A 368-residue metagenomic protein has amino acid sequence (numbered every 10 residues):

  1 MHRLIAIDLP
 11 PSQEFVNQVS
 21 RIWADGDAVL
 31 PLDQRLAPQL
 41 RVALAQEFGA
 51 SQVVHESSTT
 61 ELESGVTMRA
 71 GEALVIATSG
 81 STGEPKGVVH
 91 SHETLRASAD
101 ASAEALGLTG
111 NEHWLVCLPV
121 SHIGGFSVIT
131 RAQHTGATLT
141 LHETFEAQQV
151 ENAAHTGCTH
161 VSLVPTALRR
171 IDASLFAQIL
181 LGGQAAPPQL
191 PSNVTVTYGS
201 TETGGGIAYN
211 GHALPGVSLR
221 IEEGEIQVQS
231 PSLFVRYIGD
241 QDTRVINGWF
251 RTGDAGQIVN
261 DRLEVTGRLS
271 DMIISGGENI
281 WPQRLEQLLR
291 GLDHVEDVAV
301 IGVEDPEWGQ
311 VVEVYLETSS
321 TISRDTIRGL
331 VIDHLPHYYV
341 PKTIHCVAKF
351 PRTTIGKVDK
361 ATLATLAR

Functional and structural regions predicted by a protein language model:
M1-L36, V116-P119, N279: Conserved AMP-binding/adenylate-forming
P10, E61-A77, E84, G107-H113 (+1 more regions): Conserved pre-ATP/AMP-binding loop-to-beta segment of ANL
Q46-V54, K86-R170: AMP-binding/adenylate-forming
E72-G87, Q184, G199-E202: Conserved adenylation A10 loop of the ANL superfamily
H160-L163, A167-A213, S218-R220: Gly/Ser/Thr-rich phosphate-binding loop
A213, E222-G248, Q257, E278-I280: Conserved ATP/PPi-binding loop(s) of AMP-dependent carboxylate-activating enzymes
S230, A255-Y339: AMP-binding/adenylate-forming catalytic core of the ANL superfamily
P336-V358: AMP-binding/adenylate-forming catalytic domain of the ANL superfamily
